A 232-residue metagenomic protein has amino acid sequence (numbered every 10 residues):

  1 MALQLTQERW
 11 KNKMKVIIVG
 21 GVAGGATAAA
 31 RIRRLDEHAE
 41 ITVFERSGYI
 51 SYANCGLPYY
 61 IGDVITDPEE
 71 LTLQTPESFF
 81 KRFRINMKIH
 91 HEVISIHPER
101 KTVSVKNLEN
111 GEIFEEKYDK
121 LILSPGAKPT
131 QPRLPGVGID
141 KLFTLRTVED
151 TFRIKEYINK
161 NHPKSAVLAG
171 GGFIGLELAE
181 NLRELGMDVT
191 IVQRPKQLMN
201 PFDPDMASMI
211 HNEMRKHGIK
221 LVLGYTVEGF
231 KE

Functional and structural regions predicted by a protein language model:
A2-Q4, W10-I17, E77-A169, G224: FAD-binding core/adjacent interface of flavoenzyme oxidoreductases
K13-H90, A179-F202: Beta1-alpha1 glycine-rich phosphate/pyrophosphate-binding loop at the start of Rossmann-like nucleotide-binding domains
G25, S95, G111, K128-T130 (+3 more regions): Glycine-rich nucleotide phosphate-binding loop and flanking beta-alpha elements of Rossmann-like dinucleotide-binding
A28-A29, A53, P98, P132-L134 (+2 more regions): Short glycine-/acidic-enriched loop or helix-start segments at secondary-structure transitions that form or flank
H38-E40, R82, K88-E109, E116 (+1 more regions): A Rossmann-like FAD-binding core segment of flavoenzymes
E116-K117, I122-P125, L134, R153-K216: Compact, aliphatic and Gly/Pro-tolerant "microcore" segments centered on a short helix or tight beta-hairpin and their
